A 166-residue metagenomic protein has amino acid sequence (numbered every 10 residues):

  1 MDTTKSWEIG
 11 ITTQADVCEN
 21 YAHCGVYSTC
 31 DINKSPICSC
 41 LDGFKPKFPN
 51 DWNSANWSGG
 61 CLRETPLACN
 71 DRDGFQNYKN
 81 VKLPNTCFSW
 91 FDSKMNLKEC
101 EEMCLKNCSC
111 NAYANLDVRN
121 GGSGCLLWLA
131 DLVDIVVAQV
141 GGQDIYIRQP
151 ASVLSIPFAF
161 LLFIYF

Functional and structural regions predicted by a protein language model:
M1-F166: Membrane-proximal ectodomain caps of single-pass cell-surface receptors
